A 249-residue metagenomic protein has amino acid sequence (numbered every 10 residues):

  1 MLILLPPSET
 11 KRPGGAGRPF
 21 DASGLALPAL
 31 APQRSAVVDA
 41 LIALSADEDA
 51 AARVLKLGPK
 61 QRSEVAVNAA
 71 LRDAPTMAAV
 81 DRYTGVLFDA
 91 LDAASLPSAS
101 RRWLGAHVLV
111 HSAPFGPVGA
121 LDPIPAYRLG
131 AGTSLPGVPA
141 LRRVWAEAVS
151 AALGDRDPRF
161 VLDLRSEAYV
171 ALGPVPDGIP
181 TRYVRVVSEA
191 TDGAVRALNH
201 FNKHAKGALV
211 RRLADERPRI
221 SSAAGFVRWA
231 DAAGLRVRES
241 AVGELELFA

Functional and structural regions predicted by a protein language model:
M1-R62: N-terminal "assembly arms/tails" that initiate or stabilize quaternary assembly in self-assembling proteins
A16, V67-A70, A90, S188 (+1 more regions): Generic signal for short, ordered secondary-structure residues within or immediately flanking folded domains
A52-A126: A glycine-rich, hydrophobic loop/mini-helix early in the fold
A93-A249: Internal, well-folded beta-alpha domain core
